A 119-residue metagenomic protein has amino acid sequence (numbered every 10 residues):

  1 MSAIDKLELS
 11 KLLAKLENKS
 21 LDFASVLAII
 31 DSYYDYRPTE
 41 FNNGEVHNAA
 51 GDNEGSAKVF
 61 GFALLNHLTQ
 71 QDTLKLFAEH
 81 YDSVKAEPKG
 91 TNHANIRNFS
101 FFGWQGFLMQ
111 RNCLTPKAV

Functional and structural regions predicted by a protein language model:
M1-S2, L16-E17, V46-D52: A short, ordered amphipathic alpha-helix with a cationic face
S2-L13, P116-K117: Long, charge-rich, low-complexity intrinsically disordered regions
K15-P38, R111: Short, charge-rich, low-complexity alpha-helical interaction segments
I29, Y33, L76-H80, F99: Short acidic/histidine-centered micro-motifs embedded in hydrophobic/aromatic stretches that mark compact functional
Y33, N48-A49, L114-K117: A structural boundary/capping signal
G44-A94: Amphipathic protein-protein interaction modules
T91-V119: Long, compositionally biased
